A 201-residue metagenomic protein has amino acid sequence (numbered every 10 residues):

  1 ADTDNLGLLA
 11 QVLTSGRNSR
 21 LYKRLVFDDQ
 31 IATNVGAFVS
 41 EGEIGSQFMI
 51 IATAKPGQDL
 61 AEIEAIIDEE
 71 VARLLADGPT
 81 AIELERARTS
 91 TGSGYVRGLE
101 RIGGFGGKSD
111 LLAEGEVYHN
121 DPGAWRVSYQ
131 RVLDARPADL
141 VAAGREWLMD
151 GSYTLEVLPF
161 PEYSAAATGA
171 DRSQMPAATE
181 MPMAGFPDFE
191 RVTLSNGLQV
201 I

Functional and structural regions predicted by a protein language model:
A1, K23-V132, T154-L158: M16 family metallopeptidases and their MPP-like homologs
D2-L13, K23, G197: Active/ligand-binding-proximal structured segments within catalytic/core domains that scaffold catalytic residues
N5-G7, I44-S46, G151, D188: A generic structural signal for well-ordered coil/turn residues at beta-strand boundaries that shape enzyme active-site
L8, G36-A37, V141-A143: Short beta-alpha junctions and helix-cap segments that line functional grooves
K23, E116, A124-I201: Proteolytic maturation boundary segments
